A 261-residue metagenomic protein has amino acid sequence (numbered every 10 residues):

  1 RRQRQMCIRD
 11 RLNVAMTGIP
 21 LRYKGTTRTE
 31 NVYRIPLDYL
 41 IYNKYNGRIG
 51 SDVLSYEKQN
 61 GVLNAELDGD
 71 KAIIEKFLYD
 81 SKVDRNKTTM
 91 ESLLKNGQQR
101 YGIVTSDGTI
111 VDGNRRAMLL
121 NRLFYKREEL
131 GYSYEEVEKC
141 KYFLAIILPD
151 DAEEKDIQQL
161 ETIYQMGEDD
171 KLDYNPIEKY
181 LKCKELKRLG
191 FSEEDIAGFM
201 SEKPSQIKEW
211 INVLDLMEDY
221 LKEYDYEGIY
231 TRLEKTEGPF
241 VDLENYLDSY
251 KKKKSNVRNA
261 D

Functional and structural regions predicted by a protein language model:
R2-I8: Short, small-residue-biased leader/transition segments that mark boundaries at the very start of proteins
R4, Q98, C140-F143: Short glycine-/polar-rich loops that comprise or flank the Walker A/P-loop and associated switch/sensor motifs
R11, A15-G18, G25: Eukaryote-biased intrinsically disordered, low-complexity acidic regions enriched in Ser/Thr/Pro
K24-K76: Low-complexity, highly charged intrinsically disordered N-terminal segments that act as targeting/localization
K58-D107: Short alpha-helix boundary/capping and kink motifs at helix termini
F77-L78, Y125, E135-K222: Amphipathic, charge-rich alpha-helical segments that serve as recognition/docking helices
L93-G131: A sequence-level detector for short glycine-anchored, His/Arg-bearing signature motifs that mark catalytic or binding
E129-L130, E136-F143, K203-D261: Amphipathic alpha-helical "recognition" segments
